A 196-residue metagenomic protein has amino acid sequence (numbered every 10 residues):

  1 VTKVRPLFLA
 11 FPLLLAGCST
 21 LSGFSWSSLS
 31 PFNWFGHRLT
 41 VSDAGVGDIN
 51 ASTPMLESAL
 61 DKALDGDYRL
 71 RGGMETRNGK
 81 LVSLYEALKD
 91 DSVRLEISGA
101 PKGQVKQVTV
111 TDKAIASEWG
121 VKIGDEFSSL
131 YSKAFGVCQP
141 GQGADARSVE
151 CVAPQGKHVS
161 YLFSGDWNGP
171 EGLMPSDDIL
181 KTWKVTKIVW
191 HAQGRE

Functional and structural regions predicted by a protein language model:
V1-S19: Sec-dependent bacterial lipoprotein signal peptides
L9, V149-E150: Short secondary-structure subsegments characteristic of cysteine-rich extracellular domains
S19-D145, V152-Q155, G172-E196: Short helix/turn-capping signatures at newly exposed starts of structured segments
A146-S148, V159-Y161: Extracellular/mature segments of secreted proteins
Y161-S176: Surface-exposed, gly/pro-biased binding rims or lids
